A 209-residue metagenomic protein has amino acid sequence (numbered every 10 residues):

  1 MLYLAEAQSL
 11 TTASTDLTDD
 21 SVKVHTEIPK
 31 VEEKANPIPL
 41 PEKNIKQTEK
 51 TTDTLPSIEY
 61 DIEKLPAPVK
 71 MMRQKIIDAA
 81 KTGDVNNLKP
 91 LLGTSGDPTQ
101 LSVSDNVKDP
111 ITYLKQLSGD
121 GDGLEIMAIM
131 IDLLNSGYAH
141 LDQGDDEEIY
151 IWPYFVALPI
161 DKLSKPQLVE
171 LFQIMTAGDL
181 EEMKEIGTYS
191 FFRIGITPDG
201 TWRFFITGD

Functional and structural regions predicted by a protein language model:
L4-T15, P29-R73, K89-D209: C-terminal-biased regions
I76-L88: Short helix-adjacent coil turns
